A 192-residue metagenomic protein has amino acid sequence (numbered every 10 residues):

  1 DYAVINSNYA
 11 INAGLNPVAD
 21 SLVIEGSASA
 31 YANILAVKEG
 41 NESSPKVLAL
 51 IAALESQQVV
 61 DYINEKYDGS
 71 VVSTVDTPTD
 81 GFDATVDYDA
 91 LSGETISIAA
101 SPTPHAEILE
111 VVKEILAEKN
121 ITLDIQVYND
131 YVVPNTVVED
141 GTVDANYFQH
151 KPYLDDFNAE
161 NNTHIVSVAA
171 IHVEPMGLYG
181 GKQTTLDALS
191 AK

Functional and structural regions predicted by a protein language model:
D1, I125-T136: Short helix-initiation/N-cap motifs at beta->coil->alpha
I5-I11, P102-T103, N129-Y131, G141-T142 (+1 more regions): Beta->alpha turn/N-cap motifs
N12-I24, D156-V168, Q183: Ligand-binding "clamshell"
I24-A32, S167-P175: Short Pro/Gly-enriched coil loops immediately N-terminal to beta-strands
A30-A49, P175-L189: A bilobed periplasmic-binding-protein/Venus flytrap-type ligand-binding module shared by bacterial periplasmic
K46, L54-V75: Periplasmic-binding protein-like
T77-S97, L116-A117, L186-A191: Immediate post-signal peptide segment of exported/extracytoplasmic ligand-binding proteins
L91-T103, I121-V127, K192: Short, well-ordered beta-strand elements
